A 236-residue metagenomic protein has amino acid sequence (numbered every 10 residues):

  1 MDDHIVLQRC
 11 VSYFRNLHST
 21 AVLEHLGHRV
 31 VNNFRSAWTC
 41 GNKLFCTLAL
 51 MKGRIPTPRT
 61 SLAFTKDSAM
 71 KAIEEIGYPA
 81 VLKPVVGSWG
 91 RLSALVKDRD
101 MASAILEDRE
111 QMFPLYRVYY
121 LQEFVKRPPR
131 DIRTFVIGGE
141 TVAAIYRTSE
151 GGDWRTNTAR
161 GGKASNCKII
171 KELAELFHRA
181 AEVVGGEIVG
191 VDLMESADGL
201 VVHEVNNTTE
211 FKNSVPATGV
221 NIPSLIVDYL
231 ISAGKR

Functional and structural regions predicted by a protein language model:
M1-S36, I231, K235: ATP-binding N-terminal substructure of ATP-dependent carboxylate-amine bond-forming enzymes
V11-Y13, V86-G87, T208: Short glycine-rich anion-binding loops that position phosphate/pyrophosphate groups of nucleotides and phosphorylated
E24-G27, R35-Y120, V125-P129, K171 (+1 more regions): Active-site nucleotide/adenylate-binding loops and adjacent lid/helix of ATP-dependent enzymes
P58, R91, R130-I132, G139 (+1 more regions): Change "...and in nucleic-acid phosphodiester-cleaving endonucleases..." to "...and in nucleic-acid processing enzymes
A80, Y120, V142-A143, V189 (+1 more regions): Protein kinase-like catalytic core scaffold
A94-V184: Phosphate-binding site of ATP-dependent enzymes
E182, E195-R236: C-terminal active-site "lid" helix and adjoining low-complexity regulatory extension at the edge of ATP-using catalytic
V191-L193: Hydrophobic residue at the +6 position relative to the catalytic HRD Asp in the kinase catalytic loop
